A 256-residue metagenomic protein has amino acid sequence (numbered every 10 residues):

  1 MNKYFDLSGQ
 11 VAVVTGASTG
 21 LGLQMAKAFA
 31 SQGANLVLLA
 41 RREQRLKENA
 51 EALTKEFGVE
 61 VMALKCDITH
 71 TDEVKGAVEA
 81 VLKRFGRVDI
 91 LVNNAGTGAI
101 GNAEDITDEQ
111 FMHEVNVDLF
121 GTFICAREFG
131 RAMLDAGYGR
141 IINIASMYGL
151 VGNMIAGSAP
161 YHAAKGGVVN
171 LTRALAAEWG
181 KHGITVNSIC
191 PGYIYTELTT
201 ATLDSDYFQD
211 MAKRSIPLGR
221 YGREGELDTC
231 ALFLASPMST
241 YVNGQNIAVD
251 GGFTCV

Functional and structural regions predicted by a protein language model:
N2-Y4, A231-L232, N243-V256: Short C-terminal tail/terminal secondary-structure segment of NAD(P)H-dependent dehydrogenase/reductase domains
V11, S18-G20: Conserved glycine-rich cofactor-binding loop
V92, G180, T185, V242-G244: Short, small/polar-rich loop/turn modules that mediate ligand/substrate recognition or access, typified
N102-A103, T107-V115, F208, A212: Substrate-binding pocket helix/loop in short-chain dehydrogenase/reductase
A126, A164, T172: Active-site helix of classical SDR
R131, A177-K181, T240: Alpha-helical segment proximal to the catalytic Tyr-Lys
S146: Residue(s) in the substrate-gating loop at a strand-loop-helix junction that position the organic substrate next
